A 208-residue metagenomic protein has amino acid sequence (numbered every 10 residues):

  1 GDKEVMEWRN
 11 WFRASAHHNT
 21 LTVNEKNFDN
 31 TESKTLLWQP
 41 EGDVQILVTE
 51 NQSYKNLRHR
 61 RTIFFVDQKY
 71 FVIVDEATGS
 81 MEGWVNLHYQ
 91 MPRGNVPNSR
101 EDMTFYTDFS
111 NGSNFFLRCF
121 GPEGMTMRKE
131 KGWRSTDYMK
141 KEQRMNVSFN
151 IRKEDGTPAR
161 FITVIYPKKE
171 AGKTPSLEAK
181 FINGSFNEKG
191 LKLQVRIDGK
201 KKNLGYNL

Functional and structural regions predicted by a protein language model:
G1-L208: CBM-like, beta-strand-rich accessory domains located in the C-terminal region of large, secreted polysaccharide-active
